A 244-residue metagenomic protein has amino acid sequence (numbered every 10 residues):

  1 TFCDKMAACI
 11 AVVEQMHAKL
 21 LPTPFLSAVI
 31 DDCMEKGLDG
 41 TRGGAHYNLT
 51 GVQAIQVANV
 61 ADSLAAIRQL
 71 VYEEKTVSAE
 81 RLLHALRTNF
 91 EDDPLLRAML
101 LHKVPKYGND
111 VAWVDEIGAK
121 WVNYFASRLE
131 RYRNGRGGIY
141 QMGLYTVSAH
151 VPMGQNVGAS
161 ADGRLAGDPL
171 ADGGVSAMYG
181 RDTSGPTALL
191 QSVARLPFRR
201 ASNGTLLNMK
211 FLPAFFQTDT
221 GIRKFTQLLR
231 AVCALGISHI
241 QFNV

Functional and structural regions predicted by a protein language model:
T1-V244: Acidic, glycine-enriched catalytic cores built around paired aspartates
